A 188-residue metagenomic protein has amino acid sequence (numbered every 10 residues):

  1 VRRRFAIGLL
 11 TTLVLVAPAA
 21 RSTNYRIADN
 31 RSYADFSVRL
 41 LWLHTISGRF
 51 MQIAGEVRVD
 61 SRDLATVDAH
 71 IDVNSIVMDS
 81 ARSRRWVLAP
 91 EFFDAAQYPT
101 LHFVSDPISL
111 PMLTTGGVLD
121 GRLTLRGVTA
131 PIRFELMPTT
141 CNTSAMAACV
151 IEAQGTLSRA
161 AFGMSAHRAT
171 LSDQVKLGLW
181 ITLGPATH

Functional and structural regions predicted by a protein language model:
V1-R4: Positively charged n-region of N-terminal signal peptides that target proteins for export
A6-V16: Bacterial N-terminal signal peptides
P18-H188: Low-complexity, acidic/polar, glycine-enriched regions of mature
